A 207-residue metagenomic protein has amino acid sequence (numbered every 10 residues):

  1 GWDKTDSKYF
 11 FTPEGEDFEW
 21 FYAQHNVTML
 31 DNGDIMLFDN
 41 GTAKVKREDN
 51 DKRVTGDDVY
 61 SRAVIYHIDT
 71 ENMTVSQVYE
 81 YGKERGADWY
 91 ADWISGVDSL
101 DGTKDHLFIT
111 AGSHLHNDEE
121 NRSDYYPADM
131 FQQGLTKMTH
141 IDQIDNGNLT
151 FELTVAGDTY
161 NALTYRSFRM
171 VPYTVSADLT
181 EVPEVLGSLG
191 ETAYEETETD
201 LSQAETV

Functional and structural regions predicted by a protein language model:
G1-V207: Histidine-/acidic-rich catalytic cores in large beta-rich domains
